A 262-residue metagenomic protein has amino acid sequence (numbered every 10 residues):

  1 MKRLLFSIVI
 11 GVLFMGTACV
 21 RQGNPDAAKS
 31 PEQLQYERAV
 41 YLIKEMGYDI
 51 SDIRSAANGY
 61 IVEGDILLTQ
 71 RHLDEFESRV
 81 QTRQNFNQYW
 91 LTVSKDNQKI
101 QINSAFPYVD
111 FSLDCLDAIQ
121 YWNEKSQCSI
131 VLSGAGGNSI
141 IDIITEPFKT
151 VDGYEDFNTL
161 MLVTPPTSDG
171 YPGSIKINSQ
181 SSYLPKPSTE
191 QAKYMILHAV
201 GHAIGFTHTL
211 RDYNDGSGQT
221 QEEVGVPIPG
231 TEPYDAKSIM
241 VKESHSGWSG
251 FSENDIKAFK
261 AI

Functional and structural regions predicted by a protein language model:
M15-A18: C-terminal motif of bacterial Sec signal peptides marking the signal peptidase cleavage site
R21-D110, V224-E232: Disordered inhibitory propeptide/activation segment of secreted metzincin zinc metalloprotease zymogens, centered on
A28, Q101-S112, S181-Q191, K242-W248: Second-shell loop/turn segments in exported
K99-S104, L132-G153: Acidic helix-start/capping segments at beta-turn-to-alpha-helix junctions
I100, A105-S133, F259: A short alpha-helix/helix-coil micro-patch that ends at or immediately precedes a cysteine
N103, L160-S188, A236-E243: Active-site scaffold of zinc-dependent metalloenzymes
F111, I144-S174, G225: Catalytic zinc-binding patch centered on the HExxH motif and its immediate surroundings that defines zinc-dependent
T189-S252: The catalytic-center signature of Zn2+-dependent metalloproteases
